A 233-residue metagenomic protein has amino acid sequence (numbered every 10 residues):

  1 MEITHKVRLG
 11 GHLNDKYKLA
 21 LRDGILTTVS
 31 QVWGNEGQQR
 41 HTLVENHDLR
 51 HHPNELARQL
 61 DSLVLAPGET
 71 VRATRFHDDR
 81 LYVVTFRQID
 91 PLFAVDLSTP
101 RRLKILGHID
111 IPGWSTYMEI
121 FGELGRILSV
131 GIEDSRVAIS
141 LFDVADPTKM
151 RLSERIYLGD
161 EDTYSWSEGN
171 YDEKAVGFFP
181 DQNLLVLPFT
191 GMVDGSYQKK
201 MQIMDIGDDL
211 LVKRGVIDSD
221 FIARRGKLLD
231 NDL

Functional and structural regions predicted by a protein language model:
M1-L233: Feature marking well-ordered beta-strand scaffolds used for ligand recognition
